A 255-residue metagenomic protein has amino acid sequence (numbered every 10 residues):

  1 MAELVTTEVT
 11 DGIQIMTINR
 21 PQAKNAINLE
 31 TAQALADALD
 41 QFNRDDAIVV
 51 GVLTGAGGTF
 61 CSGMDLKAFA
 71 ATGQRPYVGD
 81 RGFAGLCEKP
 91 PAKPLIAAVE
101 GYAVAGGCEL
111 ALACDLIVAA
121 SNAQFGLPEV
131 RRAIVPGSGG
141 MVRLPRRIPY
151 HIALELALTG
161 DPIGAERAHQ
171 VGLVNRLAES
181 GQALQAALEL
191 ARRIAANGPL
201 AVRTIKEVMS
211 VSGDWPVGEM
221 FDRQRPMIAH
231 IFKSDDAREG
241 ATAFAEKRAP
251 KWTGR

Functional and structural regions predicted by a protein language model:
M1-A56: Conserved CoA-thioester-binding segment of acyl-CoA-metabolizing enzymes
L4, G55-P90, R131-I134, S212-P216: Glycine- (often His-adjacent) and acidic-residue-rich active-site loop that binds/positions the CoA thioester
M16, R20, A34-L35, L53 (+6 more regions): Terminal peptide-recognition signature
P21, D45, T72, G79 (+2 more regions): Generic structural signal for alpha-helix termini and adjacent loop/cap motifs
E30, A34, A186, T204 (+2 more regions): Charged catalytic carboxylate motif
D46, K89-V202, A229, K233-T242 (+2 more regions): Crotonase-fold acyl-CoA enzyme core
G218-D222: Juxtamembrane helix-entry segments on the extracytoplasmic side of multipass membrane proteins
